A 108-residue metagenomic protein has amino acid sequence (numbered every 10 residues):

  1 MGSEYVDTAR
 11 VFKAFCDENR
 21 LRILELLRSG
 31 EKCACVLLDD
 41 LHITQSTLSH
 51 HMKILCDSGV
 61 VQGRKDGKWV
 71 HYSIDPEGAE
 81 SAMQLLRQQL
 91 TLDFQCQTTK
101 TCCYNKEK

Functional and structural regions predicted by a protein language model:
G2-D7, A79-K108: Amphipathic alpha-helical dimerization/coiled-coil segments that flank or bridge DNA-binding/regulatory modules
V6-T44, D66-A79: N-terminal helix-turn-helix DNA-binding core of bacterial DNA-binding proteins
K13, E25, M52-K53, F94: Core alpha-helical elements of the protein kinase catalytic domain, predominantly the helix directly N-terminal
R20, H50-H51: Histidine-centered divalent metal-coordination motifs
D39, H50, C56-D57: Alpha-helical residues within the helix-turn-helix
T47: Residues in the helix-turn-helix
D57-S58, D66: Mid-chain, well-packed structural core segment of small domains
